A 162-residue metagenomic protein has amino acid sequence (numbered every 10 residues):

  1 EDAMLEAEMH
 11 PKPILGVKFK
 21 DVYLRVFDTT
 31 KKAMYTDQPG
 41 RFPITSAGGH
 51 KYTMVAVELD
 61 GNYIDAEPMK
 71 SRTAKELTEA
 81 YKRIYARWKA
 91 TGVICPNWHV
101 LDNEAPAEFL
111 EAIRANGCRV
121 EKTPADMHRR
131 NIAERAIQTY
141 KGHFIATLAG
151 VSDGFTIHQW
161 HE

Functional and structural regions predicted by a protein language model:
E1-G142: Retroviral integrase
H128-E162: Charged alpha-helix within mobile-element recombinases
